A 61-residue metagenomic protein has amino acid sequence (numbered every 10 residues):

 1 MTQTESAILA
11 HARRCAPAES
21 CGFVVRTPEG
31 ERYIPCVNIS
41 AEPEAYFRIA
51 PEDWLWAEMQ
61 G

Functional and structural regions predicted by a protein language model:
M1-G61: Conserved beta-strand-loop surface patch within small alpha/beta domains used for substrate/adaptor or ligand engagement
